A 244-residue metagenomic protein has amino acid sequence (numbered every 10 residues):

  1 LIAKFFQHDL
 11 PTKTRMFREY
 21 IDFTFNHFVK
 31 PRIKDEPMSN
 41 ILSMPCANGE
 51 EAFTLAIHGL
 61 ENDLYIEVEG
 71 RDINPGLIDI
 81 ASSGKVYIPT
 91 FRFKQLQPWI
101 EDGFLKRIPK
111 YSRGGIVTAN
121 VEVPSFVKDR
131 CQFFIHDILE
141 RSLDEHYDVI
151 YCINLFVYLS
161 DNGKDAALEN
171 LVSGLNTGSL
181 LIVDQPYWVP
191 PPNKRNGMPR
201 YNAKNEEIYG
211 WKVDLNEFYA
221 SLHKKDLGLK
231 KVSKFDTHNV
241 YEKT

Functional and structural regions predicted by a protein language model:
L1-M38: Conserved AdoMet
P37-T54, E67-E69: Conserved class I S-adenosyl-L-methionine
P45, N154-L155: Short catalytic micro-motifs in class I SAM-dependent methyltransferases
H58-E67: Conserved S-adenosyl-L-methionine
I66-V149, L155, W188, R195: Extended basic-aromatic, gly/pro-enriched interface segments that bind polyanionic ligands
V86, T90-G115, N120, N193-Y241: Conserved Class I S-adenosyl-L-methionine
D165-T177: A short glycine-rich, Lys/Arg-flanked "PGG" loop and its adjoining helix->strand segment in the class I
T177-P186: Conserved beta-strand signature within the Rossmann-like core of class I S-adenosyl-L-methionine
